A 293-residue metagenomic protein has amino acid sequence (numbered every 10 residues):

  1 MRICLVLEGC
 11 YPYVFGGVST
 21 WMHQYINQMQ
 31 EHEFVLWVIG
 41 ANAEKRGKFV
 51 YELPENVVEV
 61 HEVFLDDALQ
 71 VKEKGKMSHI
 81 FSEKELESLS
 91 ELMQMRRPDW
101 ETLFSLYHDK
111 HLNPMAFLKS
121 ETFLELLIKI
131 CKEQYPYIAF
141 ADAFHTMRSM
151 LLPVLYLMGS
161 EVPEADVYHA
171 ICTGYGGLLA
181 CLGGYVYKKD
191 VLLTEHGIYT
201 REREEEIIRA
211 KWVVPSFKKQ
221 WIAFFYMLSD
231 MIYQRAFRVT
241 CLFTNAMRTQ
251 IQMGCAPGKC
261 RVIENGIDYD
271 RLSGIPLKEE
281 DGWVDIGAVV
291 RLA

Functional and structural regions predicted by a protein language model:
M1-C131: N-terminal subdomain of nucleotide-sugar transferases
I3, V167, G184-W212, T240: Active-site proximal beta-strand in glycosyltransferases
E8, I39, E195-I198, E264-N265: Histidine-centered beta-alpha loop that forms part of the nucleotide-sugar donor binding/catalytic region in diverse
E8-Y11, N265, A288-A293: Conserved donor-binding loops in enzymes that form glycosidic bonds
M93, T102, G159-Y175, V186-L192 (+1 more regions): Short N-terminal targeting/anchoring amphipathic segment
V154-E164, V186, I198-Y199, S216-V239: Membrane-proximal helix-turn-helix segments that form the acceptor-binding/catalytic region of lipid-linked
N245, G266: Carbohydrate-associated surface elements
P276-A293: Conserved donor-binding/catalytic core segment of Leloir-type glycosyltransferases
